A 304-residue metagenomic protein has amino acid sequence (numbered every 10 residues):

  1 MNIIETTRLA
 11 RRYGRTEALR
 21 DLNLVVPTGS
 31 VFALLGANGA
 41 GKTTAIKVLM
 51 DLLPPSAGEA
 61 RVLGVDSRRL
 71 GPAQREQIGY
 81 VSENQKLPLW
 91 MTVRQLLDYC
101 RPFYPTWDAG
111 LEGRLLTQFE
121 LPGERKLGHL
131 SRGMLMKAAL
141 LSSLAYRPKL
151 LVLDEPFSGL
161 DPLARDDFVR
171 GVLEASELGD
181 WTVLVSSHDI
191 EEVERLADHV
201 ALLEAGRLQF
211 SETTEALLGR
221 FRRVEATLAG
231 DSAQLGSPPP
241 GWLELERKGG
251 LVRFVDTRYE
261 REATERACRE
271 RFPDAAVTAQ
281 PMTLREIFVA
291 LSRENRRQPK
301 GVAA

Functional and structural regions predicted by a protein language model:
N2-T6, R11-V185, I190-E204, Q209-F210: ABC transporter nucleotide-binding domains
I4, P72, G110-G113, D166 (+4 more regions): Generic alpha-helical secondary structure signal
A10, R94, I190, D231-S232 (+2 more regions): Alpha-helix N-cap/helix-start and coil->helix boundary motif
E17, S30-F32, P54, G230-S232 (+3 more regions): Residues that cap or initiate secondary-structure elements
D166-Y259, T278: ABC transporter nucleotide-binding domain
D256-A304: C-terminal coupling/interaction segments
